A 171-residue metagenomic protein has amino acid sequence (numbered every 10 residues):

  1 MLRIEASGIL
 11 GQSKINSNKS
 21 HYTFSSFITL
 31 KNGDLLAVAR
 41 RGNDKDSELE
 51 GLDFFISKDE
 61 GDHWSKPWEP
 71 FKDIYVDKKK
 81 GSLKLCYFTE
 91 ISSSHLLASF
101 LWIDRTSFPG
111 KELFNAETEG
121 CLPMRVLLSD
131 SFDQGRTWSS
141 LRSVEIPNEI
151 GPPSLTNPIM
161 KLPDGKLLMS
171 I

Functional and structural regions predicted by a protein language model:
M1-I171: Asp-box/BNR beta-propeller blade signature and adjacent active/binding-site loops in extracellular glycan-interacting
